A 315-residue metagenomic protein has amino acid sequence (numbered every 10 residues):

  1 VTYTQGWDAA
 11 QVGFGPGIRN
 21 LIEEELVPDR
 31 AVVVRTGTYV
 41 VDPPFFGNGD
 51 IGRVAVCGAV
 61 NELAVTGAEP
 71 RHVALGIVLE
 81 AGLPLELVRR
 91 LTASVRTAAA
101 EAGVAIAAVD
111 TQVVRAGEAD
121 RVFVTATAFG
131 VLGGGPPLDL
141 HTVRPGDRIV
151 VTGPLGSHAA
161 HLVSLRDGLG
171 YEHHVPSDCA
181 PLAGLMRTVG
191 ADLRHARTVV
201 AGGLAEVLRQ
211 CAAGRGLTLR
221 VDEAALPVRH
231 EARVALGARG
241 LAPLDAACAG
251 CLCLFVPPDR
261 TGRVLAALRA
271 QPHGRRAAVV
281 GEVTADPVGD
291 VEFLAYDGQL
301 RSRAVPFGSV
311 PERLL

Functional and structural regions predicted by a protein language model:
T2-V151, S157: Glycine-rich phosphate/pyrophosphate-binding loop regions near the starts of catalytic domains
Y3-G6, Q271-L315: Acidic, Ser/Thr/Pro-rich beta/coil linker or hinge segments at domain junctions
P70, G103-D110, L193-V200, R220-E223 (+2 more regions): Flexible, glycine/charged-enriched surface loops at secondary-structure junctions
E80-G82, V175-C248: Active-site-proximal betaalpha loop/short-helix elements that scaffold phosphoryl/nucleotidyl transfer chemistry
R121, A246-C251: Short Gly/Ser/Thr- and Asp/Glu-enriched loop/turn motifs at secondary-structure junctions
P137-R187: Short, acidic (Asp/Glu-rich) active-site segment that either coordinates a divalent metal cofactor
F255-G262: Helix N-cap motif at beta-to-alpha junctions
R263-H273: Short amphipathic alpha-helices in soluble, non-transmembrane regions that often serve as interface/regulatory elements
